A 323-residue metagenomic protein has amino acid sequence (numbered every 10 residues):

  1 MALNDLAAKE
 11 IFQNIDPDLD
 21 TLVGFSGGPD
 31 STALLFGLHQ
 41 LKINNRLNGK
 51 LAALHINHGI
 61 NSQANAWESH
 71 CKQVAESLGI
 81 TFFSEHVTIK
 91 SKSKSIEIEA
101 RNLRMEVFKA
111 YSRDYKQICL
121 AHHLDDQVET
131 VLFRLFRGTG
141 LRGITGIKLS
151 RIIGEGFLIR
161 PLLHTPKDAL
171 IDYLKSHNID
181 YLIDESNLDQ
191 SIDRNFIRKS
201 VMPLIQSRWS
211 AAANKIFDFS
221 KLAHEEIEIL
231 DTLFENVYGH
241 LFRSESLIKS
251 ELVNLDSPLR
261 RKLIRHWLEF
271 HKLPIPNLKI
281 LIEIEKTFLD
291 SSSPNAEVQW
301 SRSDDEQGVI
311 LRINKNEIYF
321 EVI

Functional and structural regions predicted by a protein language model:
M1-K199: Core alpha/beta nucleotide-donor-binding catalytic domains of modification enzymes
A2-D30, N48-A52, V87-I89, L103 (+2 more regions): AMP-forming adenylation/ATP pyrophosphatase catalytic core
T32, E129-T130, N195-K199, A213-F217 (+1 more regions): Non-catalytic, well-ordered alpha-helical scaffold segments
G37-N44, L204, W267-F270: Active-site catalytic microenvironments for nucleophilic, acid-base chemistry
N65, K94, S191, S210-A213 (+2 more regions): Non-catalytic, surface-exposed connector residues within folded enzymatic/regulatory domains
R137, L141, K167, Q206-S210 (+3 more regions): Alpha-helix boundary/capping and short turn/kink residues
I171-N214, D218-K221, E225, T232 (+2 more regions): Mid-to-C-terminal catalytic subdomains of enzymes that bind/position adenosyl phosphate moieties or nucleic-acid
